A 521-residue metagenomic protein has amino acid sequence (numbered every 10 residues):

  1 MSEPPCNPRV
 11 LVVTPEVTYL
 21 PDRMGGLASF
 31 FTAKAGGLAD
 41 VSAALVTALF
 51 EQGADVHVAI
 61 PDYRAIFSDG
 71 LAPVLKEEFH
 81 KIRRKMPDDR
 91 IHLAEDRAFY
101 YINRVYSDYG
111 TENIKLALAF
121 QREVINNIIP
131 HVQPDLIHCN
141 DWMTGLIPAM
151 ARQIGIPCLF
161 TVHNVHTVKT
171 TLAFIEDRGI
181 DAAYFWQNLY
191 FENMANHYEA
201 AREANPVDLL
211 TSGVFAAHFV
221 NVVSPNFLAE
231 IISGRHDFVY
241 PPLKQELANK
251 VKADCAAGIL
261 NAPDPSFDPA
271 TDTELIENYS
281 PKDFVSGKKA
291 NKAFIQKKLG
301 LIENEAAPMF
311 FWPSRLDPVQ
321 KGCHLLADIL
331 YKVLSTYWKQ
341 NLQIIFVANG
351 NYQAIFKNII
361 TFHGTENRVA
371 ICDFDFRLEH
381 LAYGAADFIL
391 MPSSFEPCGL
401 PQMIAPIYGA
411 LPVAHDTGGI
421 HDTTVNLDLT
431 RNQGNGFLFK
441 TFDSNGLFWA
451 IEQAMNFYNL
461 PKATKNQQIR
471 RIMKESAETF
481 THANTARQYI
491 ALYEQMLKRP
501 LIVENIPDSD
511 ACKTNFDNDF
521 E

Functional and structural regions predicted by a protein language model:
M1-E521: Catalytic cores of nucleotide-sugar-dependent glycosyltransferases that transfer UDP/GDP/TDP-activated
